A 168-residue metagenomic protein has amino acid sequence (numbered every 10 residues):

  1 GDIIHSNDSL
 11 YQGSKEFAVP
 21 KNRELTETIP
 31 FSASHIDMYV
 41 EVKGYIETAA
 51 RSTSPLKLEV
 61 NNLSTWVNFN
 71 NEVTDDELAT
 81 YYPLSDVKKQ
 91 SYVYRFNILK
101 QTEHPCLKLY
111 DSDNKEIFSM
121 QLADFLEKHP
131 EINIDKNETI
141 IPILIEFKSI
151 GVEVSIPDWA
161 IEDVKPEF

Functional and structural regions predicted by a protein language model:
G1-S34: Short, low-hydrophobicity acidic/polar segments
K15-V19, E27-I29, A79-L84, F96 (+2 more regions): Generic detection of short hydrophobic beta-strand segments and adjacent strand-loop junctions
R23-L25, S34-I36, S54, E103-P105 (+1 more regions): Residues at beta-strand starts and edge strands
E24-T26, D37, K89-V93: Intrinsic-disorder/low-complexity, polar/charged segments enriched in Ser/Thr/Lys/Arg/Asp/Glu/Gln
F31-Y45: A short, Gly/Thr-enriched small/hydrophobic beta-strand-prone motif that recurs across taxa
E47-A49: N-terminal onset of structured domains
R51-P130: Tryptophan-paired
P105-F168: Hydrophilic extracytoplasmic domains
